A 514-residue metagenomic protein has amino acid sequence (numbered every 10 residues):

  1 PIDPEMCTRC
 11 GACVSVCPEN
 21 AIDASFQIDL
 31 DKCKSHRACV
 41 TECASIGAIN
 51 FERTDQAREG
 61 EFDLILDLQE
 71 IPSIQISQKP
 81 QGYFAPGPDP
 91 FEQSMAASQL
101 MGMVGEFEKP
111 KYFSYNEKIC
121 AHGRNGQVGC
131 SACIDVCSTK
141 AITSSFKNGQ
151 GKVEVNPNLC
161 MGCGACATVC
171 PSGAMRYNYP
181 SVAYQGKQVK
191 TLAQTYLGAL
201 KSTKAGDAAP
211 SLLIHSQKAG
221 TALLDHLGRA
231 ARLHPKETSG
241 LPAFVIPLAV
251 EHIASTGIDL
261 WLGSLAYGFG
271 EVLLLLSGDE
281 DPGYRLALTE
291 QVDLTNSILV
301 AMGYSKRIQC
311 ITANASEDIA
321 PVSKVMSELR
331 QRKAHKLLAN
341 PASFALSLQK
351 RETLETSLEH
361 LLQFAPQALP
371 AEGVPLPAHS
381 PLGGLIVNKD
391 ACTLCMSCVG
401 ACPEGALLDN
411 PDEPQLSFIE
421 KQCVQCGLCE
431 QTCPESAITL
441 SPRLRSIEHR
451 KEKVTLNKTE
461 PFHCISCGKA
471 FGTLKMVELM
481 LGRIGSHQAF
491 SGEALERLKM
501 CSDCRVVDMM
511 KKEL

Functional and structural regions predicted by a protein language model:
P1-V136, K140, A209-A222, R285 (+5 more regions): Ferredoxin-type iron-sulfur electron-transfer modules and their immediate structural context
R37, F146-A193, L286-Q291, I308-N314: Terminal amphipathic helices with adjacent charged low-complexity linkers/tails
E61-I65, S211, V245, G270 (+2 more regions): Conserved acidic residues
C163, T191-L213, L223: Large, well-folded core regions of big proteins
A219-A254: Mobile, glycine- and charge-enriched loop segments and immediately flanking short secondary-structure elements within
L241-V245, Y267-E271, L276, A470-K475 (+3 more regions): Long, compositionally biased charged/polar accessory segments in the mid-to-C-terminal portions of proteins
T256, L260-D318: Cofactor-cradling patches in redox/metallo enzymes
